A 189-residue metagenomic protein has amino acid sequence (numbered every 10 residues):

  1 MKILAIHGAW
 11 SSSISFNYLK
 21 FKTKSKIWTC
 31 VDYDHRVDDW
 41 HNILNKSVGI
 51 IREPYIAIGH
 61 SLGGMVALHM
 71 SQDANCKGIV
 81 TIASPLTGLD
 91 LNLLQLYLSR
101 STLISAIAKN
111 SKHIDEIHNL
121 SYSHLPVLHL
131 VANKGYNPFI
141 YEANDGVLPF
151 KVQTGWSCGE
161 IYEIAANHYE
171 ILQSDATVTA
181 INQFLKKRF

Functional and structural regions predicted by a protein language model:
M1-K2, G49-I50, L185-F189: Short, Lys/Arg-enriched, disordered terminal segments
I3-H7, I14-N17, T23, W28-V31 (+3 more regions): Serine-dependent carboxylesterase/thioesterase catalytic core of lipase-like alpha/beta-hydrolase/SGNH enzymes
S11, Y122-F189: C-terminal catalytic-base region of ester-bond hydrolases, centering on the histidine of the charge-relay
